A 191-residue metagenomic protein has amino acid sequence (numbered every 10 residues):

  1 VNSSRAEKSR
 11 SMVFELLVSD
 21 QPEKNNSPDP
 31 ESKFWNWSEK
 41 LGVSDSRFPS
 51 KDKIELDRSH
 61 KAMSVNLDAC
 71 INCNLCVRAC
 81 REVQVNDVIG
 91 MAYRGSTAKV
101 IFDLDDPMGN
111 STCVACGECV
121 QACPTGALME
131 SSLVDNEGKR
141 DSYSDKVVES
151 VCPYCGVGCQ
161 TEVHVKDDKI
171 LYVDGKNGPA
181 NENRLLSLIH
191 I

Functional and structural regions predicted by a protein language model:
V1-A115, V120-Q121, T125-V151, K166: Fe-S ferredoxin-like electron-transfer domains and their immediately adjacent linker/connector regions across
A6-E7, F14, S150-N183: N-terminal amphipathic, basic-rich helices that act as targeting or association modules
L186: Glycine-rich phosphate/cofactor-binding loops in nucleotide/flavin-utilizing enzymes
I189-I191: Conserved small/polar residues in nucleotide/adenosyl-binding loops
